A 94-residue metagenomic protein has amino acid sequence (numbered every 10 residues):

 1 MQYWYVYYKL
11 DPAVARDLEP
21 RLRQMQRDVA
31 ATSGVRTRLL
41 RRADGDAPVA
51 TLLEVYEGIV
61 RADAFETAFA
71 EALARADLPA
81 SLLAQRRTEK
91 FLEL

Functional and structural regions predicted by a protein language model:
M1-A70, T88-L94: Short S/T/G/P-rich N-terminal loop/turn motif that feeds into the first structured element of a domain
A74: Divalent metal-dependent phosphoesterase catalytic cores across multiple superfamilies
D77-E89: Acidic/histidine-enriched active-site and ligand-binding environments that engage anionic O-linkages
